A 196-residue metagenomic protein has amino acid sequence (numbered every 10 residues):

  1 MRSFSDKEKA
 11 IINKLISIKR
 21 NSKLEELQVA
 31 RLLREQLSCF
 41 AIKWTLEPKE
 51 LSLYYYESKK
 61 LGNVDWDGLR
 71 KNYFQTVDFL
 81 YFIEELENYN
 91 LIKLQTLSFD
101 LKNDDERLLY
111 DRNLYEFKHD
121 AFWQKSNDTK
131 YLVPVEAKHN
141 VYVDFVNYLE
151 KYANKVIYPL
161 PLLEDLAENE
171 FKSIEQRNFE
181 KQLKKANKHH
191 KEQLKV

Functional and structural regions predicted by a protein language model:
M1-V77, N88: Short amphipathic alpha-helical interface segments
N13, S17, Y81-E85, D165 (+1 more regions): Charged/polar, solvent-exposed surface patches and flexible loops
N63-G68, F74, A137-Y148: Short linear interaction motifs
F74-Y81, Y158: Short, well-structured alpha-helical interface segments that form or flank functional binding sites
L80-Q124, H139-L149: A short, conserved structural fragment
N127-V141: Charge-dense, extended regions
E150, P159-V196: Membrane-proximal alpha-helical anchors
N154-K155: Beta-strand-rich cores of mature extracytoplasmic or soluble domains
